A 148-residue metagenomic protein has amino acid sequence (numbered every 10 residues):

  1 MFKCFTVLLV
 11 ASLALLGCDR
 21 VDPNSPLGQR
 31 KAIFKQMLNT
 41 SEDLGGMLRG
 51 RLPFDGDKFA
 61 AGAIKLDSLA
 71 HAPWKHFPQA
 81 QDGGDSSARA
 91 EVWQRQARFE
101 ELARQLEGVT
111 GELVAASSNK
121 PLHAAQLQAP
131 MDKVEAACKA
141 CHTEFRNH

Functional and structural regions predicted by a protein language model:
M1-V7: Bacterial N-terminal signal peptides that target proteins for export
L8-S12: Alpha-helical transmembrane segments
A14-G17: C-terminal motif of bacterial Sec signal peptides marking the signal peptidase cleavage site
D19-G56, A63-H148: Sequence context surrounding c-type heme c attachment/ligation sites in exported
